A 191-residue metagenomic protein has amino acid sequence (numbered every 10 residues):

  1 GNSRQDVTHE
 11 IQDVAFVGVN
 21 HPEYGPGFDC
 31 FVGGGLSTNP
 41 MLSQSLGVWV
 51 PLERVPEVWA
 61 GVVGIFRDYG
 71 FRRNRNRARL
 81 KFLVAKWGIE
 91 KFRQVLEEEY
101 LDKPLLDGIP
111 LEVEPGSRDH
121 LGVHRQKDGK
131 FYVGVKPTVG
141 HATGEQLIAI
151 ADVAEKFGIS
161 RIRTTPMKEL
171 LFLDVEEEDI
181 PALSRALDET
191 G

Functional and structural regions predicted by a protein language model:
G1-G191: Peripheral terminal and linker regions in Fe-S/redox and tRNA-modifying enzymes
